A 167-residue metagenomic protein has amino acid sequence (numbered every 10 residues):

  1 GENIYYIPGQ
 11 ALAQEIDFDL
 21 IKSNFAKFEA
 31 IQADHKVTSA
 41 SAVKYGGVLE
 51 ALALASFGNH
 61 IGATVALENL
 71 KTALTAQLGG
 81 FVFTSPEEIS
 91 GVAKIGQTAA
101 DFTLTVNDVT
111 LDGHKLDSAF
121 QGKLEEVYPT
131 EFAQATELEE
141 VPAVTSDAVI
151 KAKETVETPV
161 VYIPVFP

Functional and structural regions predicted by a protein language model:
E2-T75, P86-P167: Intein/HINT protein-splicing elements and their conserved insertion hotspots or analogous self-processing inserts
Q77-G79: A structural-propensity feature for long, helix-poor, extended segments
